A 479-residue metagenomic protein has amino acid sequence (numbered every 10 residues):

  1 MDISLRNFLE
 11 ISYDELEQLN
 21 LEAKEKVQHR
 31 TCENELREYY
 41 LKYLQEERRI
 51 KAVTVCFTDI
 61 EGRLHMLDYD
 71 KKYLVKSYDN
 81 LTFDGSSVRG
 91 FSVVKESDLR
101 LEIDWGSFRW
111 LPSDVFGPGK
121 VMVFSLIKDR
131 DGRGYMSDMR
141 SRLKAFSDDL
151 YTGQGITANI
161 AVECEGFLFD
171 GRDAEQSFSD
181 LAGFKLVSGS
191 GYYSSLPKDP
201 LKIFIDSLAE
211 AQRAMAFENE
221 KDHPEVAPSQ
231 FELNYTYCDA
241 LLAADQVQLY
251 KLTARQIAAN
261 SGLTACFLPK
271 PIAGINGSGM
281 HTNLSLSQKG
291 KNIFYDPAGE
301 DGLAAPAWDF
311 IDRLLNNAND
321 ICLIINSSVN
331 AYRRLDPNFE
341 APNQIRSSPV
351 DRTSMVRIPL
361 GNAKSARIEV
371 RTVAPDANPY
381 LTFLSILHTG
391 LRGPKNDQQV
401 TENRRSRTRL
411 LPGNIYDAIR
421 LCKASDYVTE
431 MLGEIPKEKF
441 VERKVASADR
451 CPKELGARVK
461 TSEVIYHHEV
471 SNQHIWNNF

Functional and structural regions predicted by a protein language model:
M1-K221, A243, T408-F479: ATP/Mg2+-dependent ligation/transfer catalytic cores
D2-Q28, E35-Y39, Q256-I257, L263-T264 (+2 more regions): Catalytic-core signal marking the mid-to-C-terminal active-site face
T54-C56, M66-D68, F124, F167 (+8 more regions): Structured core elements
D59-E61, K128-G134, P197, Y237-A243 (+4 more regions): A generic structural motif
P112-K120, T157-A158, D222-V226, I275 (+2 more regions): Short glycine/proline-enriched loop/turn "hinge" motifs that connect secondary-structure elements and lie
N159-F169, F178-S195, M215-Y235, A265-S285 (+1 more regions): Core alpha/beta catalytic barrel or barrel-like domain that forms the active/cofactor pocket in diverse metabolic
L196-N219, L233-A240, K251-F267, N316: Accessory "access/gating" subregions that flank catalytic or transport cores
Y237-L249, I272-A273: Active-site neighborhood of thiol-dependent amide/isopeptide-bond enzymes
